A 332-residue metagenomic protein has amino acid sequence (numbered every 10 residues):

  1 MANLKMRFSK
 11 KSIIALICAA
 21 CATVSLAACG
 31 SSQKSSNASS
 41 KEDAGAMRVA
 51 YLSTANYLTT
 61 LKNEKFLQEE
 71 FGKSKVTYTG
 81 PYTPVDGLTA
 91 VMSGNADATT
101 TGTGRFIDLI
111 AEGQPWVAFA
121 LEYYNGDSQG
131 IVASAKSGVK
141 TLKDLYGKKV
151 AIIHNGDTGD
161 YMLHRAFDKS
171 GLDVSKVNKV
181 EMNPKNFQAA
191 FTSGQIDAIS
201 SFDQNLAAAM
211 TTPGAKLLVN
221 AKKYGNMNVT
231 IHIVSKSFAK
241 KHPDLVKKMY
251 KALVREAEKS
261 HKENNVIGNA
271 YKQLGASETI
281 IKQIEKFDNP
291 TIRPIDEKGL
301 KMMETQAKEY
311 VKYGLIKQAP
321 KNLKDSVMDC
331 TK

Functional and structural regions predicted by a protein language model:
M1-A46, C330-K332: Short, low-complexity disordered leader/linker segments with a strong preference for bacterial N-terminal type II
S39-S170, E181, D197, D203 (+2 more regions): Short, glycine-/small- and polar/acidic-enriched structural segments that line small-molecule recognition paths
E64, L88, T103-F106, L142 (+11 more regions): Extracytoplasmic/secreted envelope proteins and their assembly/folding machinery, especially bacterial periplasmic
Q68-K73, Y123, K222-Y224, T291-K298 (+1 more regions): Short, solvent-exposed loop/beta-turn-alpha elements that line the ligand-binding surface or hinge of extracytoplasmic
E70, A90, G94, D108-L109 (+9 more regions): Structured segments of extracytoplasmic/periplasmic soluble domains in secreted or envelope-associated proteins
G104, K179-V180, P184-K272: Pocket-lining segment of extracytoplasmic ligand-binding domains
K240-I316: Secondary-structure end/capping motifs
K308-K332: Conserved C-terminal helix/tail region of periplasmic/extracytoplasmic solute-binding proteins
